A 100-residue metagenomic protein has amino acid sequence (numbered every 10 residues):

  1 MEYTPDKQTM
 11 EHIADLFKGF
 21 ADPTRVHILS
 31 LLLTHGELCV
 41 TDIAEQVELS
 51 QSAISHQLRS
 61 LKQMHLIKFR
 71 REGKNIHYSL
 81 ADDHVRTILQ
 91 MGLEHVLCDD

Functional and structural regions predicted by a protein language model:
M1-H12, T34, D82-D100: Amphipathic alpha-helical dimerization/coiled-coil segments that flank or bridge DNA-binding/regulatory modules
E11-S52, H65, E72, I76-D83: N-terminal helix-turn-helix DNA-binding core of bacterial DNA-binding proteins
L58-R59: Short, hydrophobic-biased segments on the C-terminal half of alpha helices that form "recognition helices"
